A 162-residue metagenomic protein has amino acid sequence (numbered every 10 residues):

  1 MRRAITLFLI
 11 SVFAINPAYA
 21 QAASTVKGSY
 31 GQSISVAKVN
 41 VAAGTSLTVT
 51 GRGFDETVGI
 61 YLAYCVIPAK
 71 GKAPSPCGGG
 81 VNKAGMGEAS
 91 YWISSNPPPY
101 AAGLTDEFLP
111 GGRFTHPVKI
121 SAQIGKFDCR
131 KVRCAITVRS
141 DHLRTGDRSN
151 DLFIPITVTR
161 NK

Functional and structural regions predicted by a protein language model:
M1-A22, G51: Secretory targeting and sorting signals
A22-K162: Extended, solvent-exposed regions of the mature portions of secreted/cell-surface glycoproteins
